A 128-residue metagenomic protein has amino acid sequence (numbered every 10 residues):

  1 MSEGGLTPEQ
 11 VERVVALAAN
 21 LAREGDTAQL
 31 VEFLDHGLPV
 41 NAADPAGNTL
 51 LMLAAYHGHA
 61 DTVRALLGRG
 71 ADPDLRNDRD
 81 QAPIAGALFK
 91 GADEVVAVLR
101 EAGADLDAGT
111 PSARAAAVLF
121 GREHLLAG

Functional and structural regions predicted by a protein language model:
M1-N20, E101-G128: Ankyrin-repeat-protein effector appendages
R13-E32, H36: Alpha-helical segment of the N-proximal tetratricopeptide repeat
N20-G25, L53-H59, G86-A92, A116-E123: Ankyrin repeat A-helix N-terminal signature
D26-L34, H59-L67, A92-R100, R122-G128: Ankyrin repeat structural motif
